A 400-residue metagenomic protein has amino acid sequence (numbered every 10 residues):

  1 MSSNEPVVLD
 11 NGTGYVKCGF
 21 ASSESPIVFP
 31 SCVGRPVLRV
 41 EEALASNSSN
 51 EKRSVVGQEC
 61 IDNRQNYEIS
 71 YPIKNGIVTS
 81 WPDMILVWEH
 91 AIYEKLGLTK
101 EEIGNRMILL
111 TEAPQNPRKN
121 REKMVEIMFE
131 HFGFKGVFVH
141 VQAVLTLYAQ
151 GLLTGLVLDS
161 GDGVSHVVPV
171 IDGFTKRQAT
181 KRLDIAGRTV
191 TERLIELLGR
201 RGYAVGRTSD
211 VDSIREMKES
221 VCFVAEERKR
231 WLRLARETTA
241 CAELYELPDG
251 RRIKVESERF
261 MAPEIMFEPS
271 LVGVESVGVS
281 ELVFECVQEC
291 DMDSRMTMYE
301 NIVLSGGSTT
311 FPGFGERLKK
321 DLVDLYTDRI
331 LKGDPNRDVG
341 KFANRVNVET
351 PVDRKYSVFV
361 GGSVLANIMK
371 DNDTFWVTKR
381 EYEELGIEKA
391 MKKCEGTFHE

Functional and structural regions predicted by a protein language model:
M1-P6, N120, E130, F134-L158 (+4 more regions): Conserved phosphate-binding catalytic cores of ATP/NTP-utilizing and phosphoryl-transfer enzymes
S2-I127, G136-F138, H166, K176-T180 (+4 more regions): Conserved phosphate-binding loops in N-terminal lobes of ATP-dependent enzymes of the actin/Hsp70/sugar-kinase
L9-G14, Q150-L152, V157-S165, V170-F174 (+6 more regions): A short acidic Gly-Thr/Ser loop motif
V87-K95, M261, F267-M298, R317: Phosphate/ATP-binding catalytic cores across multiple sugar-kinase/actin-like superfamilies, primarily ASKHA
T111-N120, M128, E226, E300-D321 (+2 more regions): Glycine-rich phosphate-binding loops at beta-strand->alpha-helix junctions
I171-G273, E300-N301: Phosphate-binding glycine-rich/basic clefts of nucleotide- and phosphate-handling proteins, predominantly
E196, A204-E243, D334-P335, V339-E400: Acidic, glycine/GT-rich loop-and beta-edge segments that sit at the periphery of enzyme/chaperone cores
V303, F311-K341, N367: Catalytic phosphate/nucleotide-handling subdomain of diverse soluble enzymes
